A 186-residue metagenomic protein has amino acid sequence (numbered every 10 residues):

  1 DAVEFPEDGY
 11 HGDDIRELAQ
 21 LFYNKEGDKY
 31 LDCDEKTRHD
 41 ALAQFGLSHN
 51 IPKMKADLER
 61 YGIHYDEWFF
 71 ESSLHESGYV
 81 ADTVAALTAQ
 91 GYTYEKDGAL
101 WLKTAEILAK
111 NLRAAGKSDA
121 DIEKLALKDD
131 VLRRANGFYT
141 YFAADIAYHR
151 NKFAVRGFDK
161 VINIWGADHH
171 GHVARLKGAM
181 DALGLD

Functional and structural regions predicted by a protein language model:
D1-D186: NTP-dependent nucleotidyl-transfer catalytic core
